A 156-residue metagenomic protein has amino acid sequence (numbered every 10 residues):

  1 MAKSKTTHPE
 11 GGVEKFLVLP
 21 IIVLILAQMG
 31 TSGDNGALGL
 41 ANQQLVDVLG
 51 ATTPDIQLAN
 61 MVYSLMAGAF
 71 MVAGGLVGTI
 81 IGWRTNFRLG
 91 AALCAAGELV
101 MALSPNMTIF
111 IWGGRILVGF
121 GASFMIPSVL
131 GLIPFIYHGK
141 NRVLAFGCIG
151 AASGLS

Functional and structural regions predicted by a protein language model:
A2-S156: Transmembrane-helix bundle of Major Facilitator Superfamily
